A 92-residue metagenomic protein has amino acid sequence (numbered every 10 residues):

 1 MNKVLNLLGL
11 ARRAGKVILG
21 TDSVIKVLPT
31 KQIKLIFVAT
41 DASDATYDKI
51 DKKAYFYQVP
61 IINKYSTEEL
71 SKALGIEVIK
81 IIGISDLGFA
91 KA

Functional and structural regions predicted by a protein language model:
K3-V38: N-terminal first-folded block
A11-R12, Y55, G75-I76: Short glycine-enriched loop/turn motifs at secondary-structure junctions
K16, K34-L35, P60-I62, I79-I82: Structural motif
T21-V27, A45-L70: Positively charged, polar, low-complexity stretches
K31, K49, A73-E77: Short secondary-structure transition/capping segments
T40-D41, Y65, I84: Conserved residues at beta->alpha junctions
D41-D44, F89: Gly/Ser/Thr-rich loops at beta-strand to alpha-helix junctions that form or flank small-molecule/cofactor-binding
E69-A92: C-terminal structural segments of small proteins and small subunits
